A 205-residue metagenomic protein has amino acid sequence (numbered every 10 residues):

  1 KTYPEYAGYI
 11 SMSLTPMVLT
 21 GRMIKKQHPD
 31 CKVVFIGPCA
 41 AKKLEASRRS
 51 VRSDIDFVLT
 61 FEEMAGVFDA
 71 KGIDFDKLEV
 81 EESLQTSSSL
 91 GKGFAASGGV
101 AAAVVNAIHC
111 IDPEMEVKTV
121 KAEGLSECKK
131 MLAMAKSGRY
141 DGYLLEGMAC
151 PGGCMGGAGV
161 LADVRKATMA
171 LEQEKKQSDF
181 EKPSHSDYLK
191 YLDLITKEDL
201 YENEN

Functional and structural regions predicted by a protein language model:
K1-N205: Iron-sulfur-associated redox domains of electron-transfer enzymes in respiratory and anaerobic energy metabolism
